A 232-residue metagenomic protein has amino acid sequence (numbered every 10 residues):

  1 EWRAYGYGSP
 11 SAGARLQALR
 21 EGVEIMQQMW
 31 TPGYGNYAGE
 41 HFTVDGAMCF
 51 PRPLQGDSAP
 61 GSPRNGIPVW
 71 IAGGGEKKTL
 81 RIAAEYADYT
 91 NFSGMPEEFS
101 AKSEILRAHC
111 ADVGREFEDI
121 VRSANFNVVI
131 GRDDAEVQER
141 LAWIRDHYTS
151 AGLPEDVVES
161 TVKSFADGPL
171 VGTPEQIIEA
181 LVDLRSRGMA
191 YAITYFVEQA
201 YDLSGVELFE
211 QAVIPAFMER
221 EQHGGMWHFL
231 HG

Functional and structural regions predicted by a protein language model:
E1-G232: Active-site-adjacent structural elements that line small-molecule/cofactor binding pockets in enzymes
